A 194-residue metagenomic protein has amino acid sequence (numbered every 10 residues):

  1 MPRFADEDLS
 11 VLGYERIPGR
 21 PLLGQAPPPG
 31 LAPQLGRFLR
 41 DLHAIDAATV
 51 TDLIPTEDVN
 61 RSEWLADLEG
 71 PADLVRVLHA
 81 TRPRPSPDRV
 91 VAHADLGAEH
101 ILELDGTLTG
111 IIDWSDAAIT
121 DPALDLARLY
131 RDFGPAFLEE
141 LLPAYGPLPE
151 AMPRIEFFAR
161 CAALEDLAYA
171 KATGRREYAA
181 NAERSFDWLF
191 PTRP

Functional and structural regions predicted by a protein language model:
M1-D58, S86, P194: ATP-binding pocket architecture of kinase catalytic cores
A5-D8, P18, L23, P27 (+6 more regions): FAD-dependent flavoprotein oxygenase/oxidase catalytic domain
E15, L35-L42, L96, L108 (+2 more regions): Generic structural signal for small/hydrophobic residues in well-ordered secondary structure, especially within
P27, T51-P85, E140, A144 (+2 more regions): Helical cap/lid subdomains and adjacent loops of hydrolase enzymes that gate the active-site channel and determine
G30, V59, F158-A162: Aromatic- and histidine-enriched alpha-helix N-cap/loop-to-helix transition segments that scaffold the rims
F38, L74-V77, L129, S185: A ubiquitous structural signal for well-ordered alpha-helices
L78-L126: Active-site acidic catalytic loop and adjacent metal/ATP-binding pocket of ATP-dependent phosphoryl transfer enzymes
I119-P122, A127-P194: Helix-rich C-terminal or lid/interface subdomains of diverse kinases
